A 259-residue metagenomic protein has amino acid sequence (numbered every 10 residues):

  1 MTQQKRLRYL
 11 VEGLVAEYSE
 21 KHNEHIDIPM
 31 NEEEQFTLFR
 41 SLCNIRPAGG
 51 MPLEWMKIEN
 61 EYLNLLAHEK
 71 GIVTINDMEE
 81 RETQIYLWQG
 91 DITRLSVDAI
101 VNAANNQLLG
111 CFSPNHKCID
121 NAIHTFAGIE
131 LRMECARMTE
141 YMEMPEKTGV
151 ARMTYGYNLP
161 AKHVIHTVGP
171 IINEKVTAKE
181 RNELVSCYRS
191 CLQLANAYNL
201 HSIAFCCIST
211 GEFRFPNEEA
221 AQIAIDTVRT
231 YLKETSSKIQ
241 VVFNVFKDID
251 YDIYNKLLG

Functional and structural regions predicted by a protein language model:
M1-G259: Macrodomain-like recognition of ADP-ribose-binding/processing modules
